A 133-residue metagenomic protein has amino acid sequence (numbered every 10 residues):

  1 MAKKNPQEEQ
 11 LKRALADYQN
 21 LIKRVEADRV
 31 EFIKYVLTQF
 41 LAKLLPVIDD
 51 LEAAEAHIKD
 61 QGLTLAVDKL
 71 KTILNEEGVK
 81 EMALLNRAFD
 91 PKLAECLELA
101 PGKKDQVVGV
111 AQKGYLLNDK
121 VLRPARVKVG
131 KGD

Functional and structural regions predicted by a protein language model:
M1-L45: Charge-rich, N-proximal long alpha-helical rod segments
D50-D133: Structured alpha/beta interaction-core segments
